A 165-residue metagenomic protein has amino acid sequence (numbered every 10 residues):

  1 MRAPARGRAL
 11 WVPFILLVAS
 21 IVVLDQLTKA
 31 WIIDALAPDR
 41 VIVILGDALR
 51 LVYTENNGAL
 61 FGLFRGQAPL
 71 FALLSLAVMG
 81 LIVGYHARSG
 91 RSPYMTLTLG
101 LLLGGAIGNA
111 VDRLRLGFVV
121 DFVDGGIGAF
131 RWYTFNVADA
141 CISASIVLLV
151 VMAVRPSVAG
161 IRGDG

Functional and structural regions predicted by a protein language model:
M1-G165: Alpha-helical transmembrane bundles and membrane-interface segments of multipass inner-membrane proteins
